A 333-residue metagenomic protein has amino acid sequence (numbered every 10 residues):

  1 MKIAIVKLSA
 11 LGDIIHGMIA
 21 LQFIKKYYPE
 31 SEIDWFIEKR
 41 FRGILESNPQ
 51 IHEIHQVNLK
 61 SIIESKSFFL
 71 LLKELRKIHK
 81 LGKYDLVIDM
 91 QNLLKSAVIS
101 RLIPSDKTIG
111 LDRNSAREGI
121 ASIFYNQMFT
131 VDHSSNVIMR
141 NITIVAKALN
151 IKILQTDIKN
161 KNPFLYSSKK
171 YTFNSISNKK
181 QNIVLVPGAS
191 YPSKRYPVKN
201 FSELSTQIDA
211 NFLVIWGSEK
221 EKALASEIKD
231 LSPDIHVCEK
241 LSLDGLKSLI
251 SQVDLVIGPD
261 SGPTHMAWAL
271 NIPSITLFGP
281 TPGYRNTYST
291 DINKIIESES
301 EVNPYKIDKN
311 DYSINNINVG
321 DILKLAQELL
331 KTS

Functional and structural regions predicted by a protein language model:
M1-S333: Catalytic machinery of carbohydrate-active enzymes, primarily nucleotide-sugar-dependent glycosyltransferases
